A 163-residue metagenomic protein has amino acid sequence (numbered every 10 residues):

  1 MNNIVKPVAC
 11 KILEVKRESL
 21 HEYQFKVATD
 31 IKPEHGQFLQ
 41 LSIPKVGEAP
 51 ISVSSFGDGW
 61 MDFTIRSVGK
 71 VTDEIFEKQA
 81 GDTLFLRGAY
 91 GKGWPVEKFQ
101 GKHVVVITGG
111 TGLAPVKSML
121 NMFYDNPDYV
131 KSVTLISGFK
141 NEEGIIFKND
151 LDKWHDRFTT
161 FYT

Functional and structural regions predicted by a protein language model:
N2-D82, F139-N141, T163: Ferredoxin-reductase
K70-T163: FNR/FR-type flavoprotein reductase catalytic core
